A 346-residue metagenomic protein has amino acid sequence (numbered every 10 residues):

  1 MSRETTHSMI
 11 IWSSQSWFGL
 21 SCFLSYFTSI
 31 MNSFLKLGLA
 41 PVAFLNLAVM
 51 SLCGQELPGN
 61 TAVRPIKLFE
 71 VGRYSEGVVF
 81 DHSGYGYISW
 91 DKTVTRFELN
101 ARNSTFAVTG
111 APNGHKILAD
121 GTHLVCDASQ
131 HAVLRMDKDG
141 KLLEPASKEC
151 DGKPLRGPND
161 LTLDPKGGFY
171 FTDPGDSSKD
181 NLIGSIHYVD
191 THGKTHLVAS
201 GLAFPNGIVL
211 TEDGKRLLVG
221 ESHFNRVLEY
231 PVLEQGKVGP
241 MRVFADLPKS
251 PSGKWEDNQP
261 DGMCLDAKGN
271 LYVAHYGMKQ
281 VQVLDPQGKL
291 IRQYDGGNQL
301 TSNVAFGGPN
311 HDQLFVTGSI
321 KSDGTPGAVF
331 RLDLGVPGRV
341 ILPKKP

Functional and structural regions predicted by a protein language model:
Q55-G72, M241: A short helix->beta-strand "capping" segment at the edge of beta-propeller domains
E70-D91, V108-D127, A132, D151-F169 (+7 more regions): Beta-rich, blade/repeat-based domains predominating in secreted/periplasmic proteins but also intracellular
T93-T95, A132-L134, S185-H187, R226-L228 (+2 more regions): A short loop-to-beta-strand structural motif that recurs across blades of beta-propeller domains
S104-V108, E144-K148, L197-S200, G239-D246 (+2 more regions): Beta-propeller fold detector
Y230-K237, L334-R339: Short loop/turn segments immediately following beta-strands, especially the blade-tip and inter-blade linker loops
G307-P346: Blade-level signature of beta-propeller repeat domains, shared across WD40, Kelch, NHL, RCC1 and BNR/Asp-box propellers
